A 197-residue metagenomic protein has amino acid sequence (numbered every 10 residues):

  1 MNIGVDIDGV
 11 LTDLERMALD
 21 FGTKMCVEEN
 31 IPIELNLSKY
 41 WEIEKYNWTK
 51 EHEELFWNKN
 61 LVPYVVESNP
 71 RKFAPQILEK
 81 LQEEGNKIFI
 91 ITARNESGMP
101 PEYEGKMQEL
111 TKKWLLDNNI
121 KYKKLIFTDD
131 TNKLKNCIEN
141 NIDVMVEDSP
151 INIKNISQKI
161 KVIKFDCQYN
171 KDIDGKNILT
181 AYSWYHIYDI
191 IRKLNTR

Functional and structural regions predicted by a protein language model:
M1-H52: Active-site neighborhood of HAD-like aspartate-dependent phosphohydrolases
D6, I91-A93, V146, F165: Short hydrophobic segments within beta-strands
E15-R16, R94, Q168: Short, flexible active-site-adjacent loop segments at beta-strand->alpha-helix junctions, enriched in small/polar
L19, E28-L37, N58-P75: N-terminal-biased segments
E44-L61, N86-F89: Short, basic/glycine-rich phosphate-binding loops at helix/coil junctions that contact nucleotide phosphates
V65, N69, A74-T111: Substrate-recognition element of Asp-dependent hydrolases with the DxDx(T/V) motif
N86, E102-R197: C-terminal cap/substrate-recognition subdomain and adjoining C-terminal extension of metal-dependent phosphatase-like
